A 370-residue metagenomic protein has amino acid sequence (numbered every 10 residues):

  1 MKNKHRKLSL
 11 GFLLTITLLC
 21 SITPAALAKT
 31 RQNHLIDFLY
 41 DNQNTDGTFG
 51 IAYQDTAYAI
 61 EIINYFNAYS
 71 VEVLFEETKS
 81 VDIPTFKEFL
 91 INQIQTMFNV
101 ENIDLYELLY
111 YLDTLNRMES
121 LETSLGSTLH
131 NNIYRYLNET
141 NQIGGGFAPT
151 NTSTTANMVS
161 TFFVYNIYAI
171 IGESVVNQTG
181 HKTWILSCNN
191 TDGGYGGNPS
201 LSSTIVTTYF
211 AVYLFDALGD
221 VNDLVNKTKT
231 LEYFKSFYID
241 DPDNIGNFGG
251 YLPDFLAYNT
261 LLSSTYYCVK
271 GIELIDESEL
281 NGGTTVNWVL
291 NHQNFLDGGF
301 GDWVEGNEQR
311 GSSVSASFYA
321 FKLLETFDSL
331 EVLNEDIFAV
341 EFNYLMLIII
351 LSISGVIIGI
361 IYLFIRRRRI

Functional and structural regions predicted by a protein language model:
M1-T30, A59, N102-L105, L115 (+2 more regions): Secretory targeting signatures
N3-L8, F12-L18, I51, V71-V73 (+6 more regions): Hydrophobic transmembrane signal anchors and adjacent membrane-proximal interface regions, especially in viral
N3-L8, N44, S120, S174: Intrinsic disorder/low-complexity segments enriched in polar/small residues
L13, L19, S70, S80 (+10 more regions): Low-complexity, intrinsically disordered short peptide segments enriched in small/polar/basic residues
T17, T48-F75, T96-G126, G146-Q178 (+4 more regions): An alpha-helical repeat/solenoid feature that recognizes helix-turn-helix modules
K29-G47, E76-E101, L125-N151, V175-G194 (+4 more regions): Long, well-ordered core segments of solenoidal/helical folds
